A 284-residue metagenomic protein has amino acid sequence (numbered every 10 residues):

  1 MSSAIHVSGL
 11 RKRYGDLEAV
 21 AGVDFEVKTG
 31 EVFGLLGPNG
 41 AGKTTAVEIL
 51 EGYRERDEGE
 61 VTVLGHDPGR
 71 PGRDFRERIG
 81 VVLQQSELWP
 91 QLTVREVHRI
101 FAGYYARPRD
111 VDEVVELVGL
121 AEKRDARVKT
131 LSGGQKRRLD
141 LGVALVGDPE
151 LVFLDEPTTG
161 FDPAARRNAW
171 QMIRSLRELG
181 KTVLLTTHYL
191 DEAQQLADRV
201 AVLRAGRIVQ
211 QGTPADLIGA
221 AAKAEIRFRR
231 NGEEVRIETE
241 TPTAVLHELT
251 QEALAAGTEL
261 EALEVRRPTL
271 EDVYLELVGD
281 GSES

Functional and structural regions predicted by a protein language model:
E51: Helix-to-loop junction immediately C-terminal to a conserved catalytic motif
G59-R70, F75: Conserved ABC transporter NBD signature motif
R99, G103, P108-R124: Conserved ABC ATPase "signature" region
V152-E156: Catalytic Walker B motif of ABC-type/P-loop ATPase nucleotide-binding domains
Q211-G212: ABC ATPase "signature
D216-S284: Short, charged/small-residue-rich alpha-helical element at the C-terminal edge of ABC transporter nucleotide-binding
